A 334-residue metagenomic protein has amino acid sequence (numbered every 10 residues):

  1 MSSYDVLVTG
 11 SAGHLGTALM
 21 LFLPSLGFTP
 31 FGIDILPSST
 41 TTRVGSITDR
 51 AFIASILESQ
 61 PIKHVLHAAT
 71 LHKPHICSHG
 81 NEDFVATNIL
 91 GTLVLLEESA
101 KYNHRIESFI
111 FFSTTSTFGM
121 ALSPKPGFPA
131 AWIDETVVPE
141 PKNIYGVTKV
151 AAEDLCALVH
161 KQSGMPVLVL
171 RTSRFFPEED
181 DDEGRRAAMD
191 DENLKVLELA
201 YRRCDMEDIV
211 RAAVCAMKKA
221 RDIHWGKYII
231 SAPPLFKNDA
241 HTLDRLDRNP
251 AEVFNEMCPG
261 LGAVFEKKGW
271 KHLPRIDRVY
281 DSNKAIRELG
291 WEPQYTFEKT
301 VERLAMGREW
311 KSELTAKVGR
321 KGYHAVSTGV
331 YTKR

Functional and structural regions predicted by a protein language model:
Y4-L26: N-terminal Rossmann NAD(P)H-binding glycine-rich loop of SDR-like oxidoreductase domains
I35-D49: Rossmann-fold cofactor-recognition segment
I47-I89, E98: NAD(P)H-binding glycine-rich loop region in Rossmannoid oxidoreductase-like domains and their noncatalytic homologs
T48, H64, D83-V94, P139 (+3 more regions): Glycine-rich NAD(P)-binding loop of the Rossmann-fold in SDR/ketoreductase-type enzymes
L93-K142: Conserved Rossmann-fold NAD(P)-dependent oxidoreductase catalytic core, especially the SDR/UDP-sugar
A131, E140-V167: Active-site Tyr-X1-5-Lys
V147, L168-R185, E192-K218: Substrate-positioning beta->alpha
D208-L273, S282, R287, T315 (+1 more regions): Mid/C-terminal beta-alpha module of Rossmann-like enzyme folds, strongest in SDR-family dehydrogenases/epimerases
